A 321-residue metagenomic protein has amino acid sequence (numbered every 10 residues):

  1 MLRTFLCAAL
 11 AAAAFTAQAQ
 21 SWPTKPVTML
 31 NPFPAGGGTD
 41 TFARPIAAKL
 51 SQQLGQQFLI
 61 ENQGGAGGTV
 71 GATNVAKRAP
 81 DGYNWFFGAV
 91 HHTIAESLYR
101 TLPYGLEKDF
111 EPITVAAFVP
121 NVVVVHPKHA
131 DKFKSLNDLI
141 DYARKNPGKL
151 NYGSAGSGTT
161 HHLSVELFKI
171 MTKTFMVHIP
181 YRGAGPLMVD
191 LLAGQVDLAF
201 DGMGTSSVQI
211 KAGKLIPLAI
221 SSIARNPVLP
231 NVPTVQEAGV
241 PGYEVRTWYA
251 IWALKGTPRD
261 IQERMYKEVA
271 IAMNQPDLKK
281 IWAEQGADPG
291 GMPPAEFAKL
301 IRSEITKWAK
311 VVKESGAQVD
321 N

Functional and structural regions predicted by a protein language model:
M1-L6: Bacterial N-terminal signal peptides that target proteins for export
A13-A19: Sec/Tat signal peptide C-region and signal peptidase I cleavage site
A19-K108, K149, S157, T172-G202 (+4 more regions): N-terminal (or domain-start) structured segment
T24-P26, M171-T174, K211, R259-N321: An extracytoplasmic/periplasmic, membrane-proximal ligand-sensing/linker region
K77-Y83, S97-P186, V235, W248-I281: Hinge/capping helix and adjacent helix->loop/strand transition within the periplasmic-binding protein
F87-H92, A117, S154, A184 (+4 more regions): Beta->alpha turn/N-cap motifs
H92-T101, H162, L167-M171, D197-V232: A ligand-binding cleft/hinge motif common to bilobed small-molecule-binding domains
F118, S206-Q275, S303-T306, D320: C-terminal lobe and pocket-closing loops of periplasmic/extracytoplasmic Venus-flytrap solute-binding proteins
